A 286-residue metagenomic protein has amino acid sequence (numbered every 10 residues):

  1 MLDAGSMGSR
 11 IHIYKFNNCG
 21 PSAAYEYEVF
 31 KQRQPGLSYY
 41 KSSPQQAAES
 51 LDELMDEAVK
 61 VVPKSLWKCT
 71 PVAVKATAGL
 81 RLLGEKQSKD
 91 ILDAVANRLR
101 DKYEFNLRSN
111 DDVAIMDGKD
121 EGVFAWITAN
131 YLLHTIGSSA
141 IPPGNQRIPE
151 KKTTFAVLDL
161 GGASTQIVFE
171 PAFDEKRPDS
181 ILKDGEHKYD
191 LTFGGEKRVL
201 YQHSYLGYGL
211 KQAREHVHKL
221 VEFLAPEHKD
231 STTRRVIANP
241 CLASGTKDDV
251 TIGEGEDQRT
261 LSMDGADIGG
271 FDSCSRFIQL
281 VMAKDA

Functional and structural regions predicted by a protein language model:
M1, M7, Y14-K15, Y25-V29 (+1 more regions): Secretory-pathway lumenal glyco-enzymes, predominantly type II signal-anchor Golgi glycosyltransferases
L2-R10, V157-S164: A short acidic Gly-Thr/Ser loop motif
S6-G8, E28, W67-C69, T153-F155: Eukaryote-biased feature marking scaffold/signaling PDZ-domain proteins and nuclear chromatin regulators
I13, G36-K64, A73, A78-V157 (+1 more regions): Helical "lid/coupling" subdomains associated with nucleotide-phosphate turnover
N17-C19, S65: Internal amphipathic alpha-helical repeat/solenoid segments
G20-E28, K176: Beta-strand initiation motifs
R33-Q34, W67: Intrinsically disordered, low-complexity serine/proline/glycine/threonine-rich regulatory regions
